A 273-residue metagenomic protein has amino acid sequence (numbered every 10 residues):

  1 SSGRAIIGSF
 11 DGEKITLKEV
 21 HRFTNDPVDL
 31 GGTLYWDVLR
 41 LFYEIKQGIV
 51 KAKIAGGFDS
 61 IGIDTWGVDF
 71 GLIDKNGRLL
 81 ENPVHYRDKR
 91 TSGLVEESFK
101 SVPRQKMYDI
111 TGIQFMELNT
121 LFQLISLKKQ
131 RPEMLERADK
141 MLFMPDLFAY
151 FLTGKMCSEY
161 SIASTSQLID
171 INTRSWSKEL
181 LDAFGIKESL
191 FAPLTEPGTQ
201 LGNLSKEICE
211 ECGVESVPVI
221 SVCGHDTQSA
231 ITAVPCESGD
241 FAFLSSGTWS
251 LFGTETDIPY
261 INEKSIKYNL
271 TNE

Functional and structural regions predicted by a protein language model:
S1-E81, G93, D109, R137 (+1 more regions): N-terminal glycine/serine-rich phosphate-binding loop of ATP-dependent small-molecule kinases, especially carbohydrate
T16-H21, G198-C212, E255-L270: Acidic-glycine-rich active-site phosphate/pyrophosphate-binding loop
D37, I61, D88, L127 (+1 more regions): Residue-level signal for inorganic ion chemistry
Q47-I49, K206-E207, S229-T232: A generic local structural motif
I61-G67, P197-G198, S246-W249: Glycine-rich beta-strand-to-loop/alpha-helix junction loops that act as flexible
F70-K75, L79-S98, A138, L142-S177 (+1 more regions): Glycine-rich phosphate-binding loop of actin/hexokinase-like ATP-binding domains
K100-R104: Conserved FAD-binding subdomain of flavin-dependent enzymes
M107-T227: Gly/Ser/Thr-rich active-site cleft segment
